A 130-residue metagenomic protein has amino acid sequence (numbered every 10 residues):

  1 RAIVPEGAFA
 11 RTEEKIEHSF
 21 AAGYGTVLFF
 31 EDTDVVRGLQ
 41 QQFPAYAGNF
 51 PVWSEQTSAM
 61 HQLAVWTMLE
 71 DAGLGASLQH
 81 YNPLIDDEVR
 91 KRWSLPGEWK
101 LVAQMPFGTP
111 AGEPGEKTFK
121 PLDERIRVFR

Functional and structural regions predicted by a protein language model:
R1-S58: Glycine/small-residue-rich phosphate/adenosyl-binding loop
A8, K100-R130: C-terminal helix-cap and adjacent tail motif
K15-H18, K91-L95: A generic local secondary-structure boundary/capping motif
G23-T26, A72, A103: Generic beta-strand structural signal
T33, Q42-R90: Small-aliphatic-rich amphipathic alpha-helix that forms the alpha element of a beta-alpha
Q41-P44, R92-W93, T118-P121: Short, glycine/charged-enriched secondary-structure capping and boundary segments
V89-R92, P110: Short secondary-structure transition/capping segments
